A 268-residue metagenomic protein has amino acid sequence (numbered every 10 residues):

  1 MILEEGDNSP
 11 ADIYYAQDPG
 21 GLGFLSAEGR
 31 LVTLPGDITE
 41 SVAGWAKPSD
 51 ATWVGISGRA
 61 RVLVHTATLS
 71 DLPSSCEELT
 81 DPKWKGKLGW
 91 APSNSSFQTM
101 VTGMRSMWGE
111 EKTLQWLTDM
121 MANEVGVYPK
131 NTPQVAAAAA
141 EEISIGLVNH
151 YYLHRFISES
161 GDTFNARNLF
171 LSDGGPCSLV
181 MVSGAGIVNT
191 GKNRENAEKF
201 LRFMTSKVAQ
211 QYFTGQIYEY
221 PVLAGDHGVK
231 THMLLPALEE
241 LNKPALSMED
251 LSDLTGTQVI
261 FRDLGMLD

Functional and structural regions predicted by a protein language model:
L3, S9-I143, P176-L179: Extracytoplasmic ligand-binding site segments that recognize negatively charged/polar headgroups
E4, G23, E77, T118 (+7 more regions): Solvent-exposed, polar/charged alpha-helical surfaces in well-ordered, non-transmembrane soluble domains, broadly
G20, Y152, E219: Flexible, active-site-proximal loop/turn residues at the rims of small-molecule/cofactor binding pockets and catalytic
V62-L69, V180-N193, Y212: A bilobed periplasmic-binding-protein/Venus flytrap-type ligand-binding module shared by bacterial periplasmic
S75, K112, W116, S183 (+2 more regions): Short amphipathic alpha-helical coupling segments at ligand-binding clamshell hinges and other catalytic/signaling
G86-A91, S95, F203-G225: Periplasmic-binding protein-like
P129-T190, H227-M233: Extracytoplasmic/periplasmic substrate-binding proteins
Q210-D268: C-terminal capping/gating helix-and-loop segments adjacent to ligand/active sites or protein-protein/ligand interfaces
